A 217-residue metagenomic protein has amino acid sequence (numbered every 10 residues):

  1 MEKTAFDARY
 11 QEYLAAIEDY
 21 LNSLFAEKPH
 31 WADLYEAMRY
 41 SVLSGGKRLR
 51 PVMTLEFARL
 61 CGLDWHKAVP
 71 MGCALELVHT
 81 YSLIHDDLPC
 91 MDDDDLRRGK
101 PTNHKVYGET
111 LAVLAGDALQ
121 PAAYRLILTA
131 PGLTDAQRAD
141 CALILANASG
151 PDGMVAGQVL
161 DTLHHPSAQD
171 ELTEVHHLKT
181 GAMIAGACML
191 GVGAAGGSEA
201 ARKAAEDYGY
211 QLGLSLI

Functional and structural regions predicted by a protein language model:
M1-F25: N-terminal amphipathic/basic leader segments beginning at the initiator methionine
A15, F25, P29-I217: Mg2+-dependent prenyl diphosphate-binding active-site environment of isoprenoid biosynthetic enzymes
